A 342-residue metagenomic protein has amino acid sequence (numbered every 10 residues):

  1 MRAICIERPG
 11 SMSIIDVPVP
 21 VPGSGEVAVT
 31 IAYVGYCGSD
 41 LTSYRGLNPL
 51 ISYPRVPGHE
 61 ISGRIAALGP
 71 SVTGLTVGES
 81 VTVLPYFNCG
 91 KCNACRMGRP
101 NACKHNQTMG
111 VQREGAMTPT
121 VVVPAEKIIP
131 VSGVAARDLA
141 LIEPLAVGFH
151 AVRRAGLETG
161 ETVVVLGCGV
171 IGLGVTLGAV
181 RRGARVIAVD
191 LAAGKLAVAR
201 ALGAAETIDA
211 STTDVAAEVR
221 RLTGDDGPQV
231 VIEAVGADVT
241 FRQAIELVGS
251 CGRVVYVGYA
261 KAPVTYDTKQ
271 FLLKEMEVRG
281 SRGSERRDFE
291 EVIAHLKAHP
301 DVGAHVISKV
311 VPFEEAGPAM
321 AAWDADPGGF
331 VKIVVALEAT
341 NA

Functional and structural regions predicted by a protein language model:
P20-V34, L47-N93, S132-V134: Glycine-rich beta-strand-centered segment in the early N-terminal region that forms part of a ligand/cofactor-binding
L47, A192, A260, S284: Residues in the short beta-alpha loop(s) of Rossmann-like NAD(P)-binding domains
E60, E79-S80, A94, T120 (+4 more regions): Residue-level marker of beta-strand positions
A66, I187, V255: Conserved beta-strand positions in the Rossmann-like core of class I SAM-dependent methyltransferases
C89-L166: NAD(P)H dinucleotide-binding glycine-rich loop of Rossmann-like/cofactor-binding domains, especially the beta1-alpha1
V134-T212, A217: Mid-domain Rossmann-like dinucleotide-binding core that forms the NAD(H)/NADP(H) cofactor-binding site
A155, A197, L202-E277, G317 (+1 more regions): Glycine-rich cofactor phosphate-binding loops and adjacent beta1-alpha1 units of small-molecule cofactor enzyme domains
R242-E246, R286-A342: C-terminal hydrophobic helical "lid"/dimerization subdomain of Rossmann-like NAD(P)H-dependent oxidoreductases
